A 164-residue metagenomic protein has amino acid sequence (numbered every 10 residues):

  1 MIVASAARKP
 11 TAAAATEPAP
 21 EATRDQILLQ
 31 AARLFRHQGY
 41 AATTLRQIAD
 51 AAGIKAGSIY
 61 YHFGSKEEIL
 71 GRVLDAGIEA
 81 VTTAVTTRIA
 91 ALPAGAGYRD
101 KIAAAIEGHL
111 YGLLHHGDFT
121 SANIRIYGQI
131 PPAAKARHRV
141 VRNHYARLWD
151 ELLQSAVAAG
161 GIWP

Functional and structural regions predicted by a protein language model:
M1-A14, Y111, H115, N143-A159: C-terminal peripheral helix-coil segments that are non-catalytic and often amphipathic
M1-A22, L29, R33, L92: N-terminal intrinsically disordered/low-complexity leader segments
A15, T23-Q26, Q30, L34-E68 (+1 more regions): Helix-turn-helix
R24-D25, L45, E67, G71 (+7 more regions): Short, structured helix-loop boundary elements
H37-A41, H116, A159: Short coil/turn segments at alpha/beta junctions that flank glycine-rich nucleotide-binding fingerprints
R72, T86-H116: Hydrophobic alpha-helical connector segments
A76-T87, P132-A159: Amphipathic alpha-helical packing segments from all-alpha helical-bundle domains
L113-A133: Amphipathic alpha-helical segments used for helix-helix packing
